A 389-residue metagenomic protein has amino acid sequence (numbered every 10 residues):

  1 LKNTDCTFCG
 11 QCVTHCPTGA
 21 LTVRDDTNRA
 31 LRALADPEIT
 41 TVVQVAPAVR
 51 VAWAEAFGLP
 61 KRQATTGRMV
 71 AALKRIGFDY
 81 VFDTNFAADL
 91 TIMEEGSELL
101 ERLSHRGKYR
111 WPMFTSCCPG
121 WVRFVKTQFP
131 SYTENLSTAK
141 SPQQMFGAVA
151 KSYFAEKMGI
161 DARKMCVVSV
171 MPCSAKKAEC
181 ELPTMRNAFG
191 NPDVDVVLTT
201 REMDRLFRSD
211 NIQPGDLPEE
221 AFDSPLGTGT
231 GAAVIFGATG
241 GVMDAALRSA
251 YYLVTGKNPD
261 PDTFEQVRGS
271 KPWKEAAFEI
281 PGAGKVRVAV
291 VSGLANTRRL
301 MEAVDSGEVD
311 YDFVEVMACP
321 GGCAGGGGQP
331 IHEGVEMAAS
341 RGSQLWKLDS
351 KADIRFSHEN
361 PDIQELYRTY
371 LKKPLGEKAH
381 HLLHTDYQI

Functional and structural regions predicted by a protein language model:
L1, D5-R29: Iron-sulfur cluster-binding cysteine motifs and their immediate structural context in ferredoxin-like electron-transfer
V23-I389: Iron-sulfur-associated redox domains of electron-transfer enzymes in respiratory and anaerobic energy metabolism
